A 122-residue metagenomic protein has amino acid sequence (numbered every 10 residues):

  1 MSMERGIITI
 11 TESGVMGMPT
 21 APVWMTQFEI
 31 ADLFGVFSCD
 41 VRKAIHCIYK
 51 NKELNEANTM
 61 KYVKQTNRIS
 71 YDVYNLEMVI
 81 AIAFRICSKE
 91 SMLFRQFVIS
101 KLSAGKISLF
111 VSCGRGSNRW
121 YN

Functional and structural regions predicted by a protein language model:
M1-E29, L33-V36, V63-N122: Positively charged, aromatic-accented nucleic-acid-binding surfaces
L33-G35, K52-N55: N-terminal start-of-chain detector that recognizes signal peptides and the immediate post-cleavage beginning
C39, K43: Key DNA-contact positions within bacterial/archaeal DNA-binding proteins
I45, Y49: DNA major-groove recognition helix of helix-turn-helix
K50-N51, I99: Short, charged/polar low-complexity linear motifs in solvent-exposed/disordered segments
E53-N67: Short Lys/Arg-enriched helix C-cap and helix-to-coil transition segments that create basic nucleic-acid-contact patches
